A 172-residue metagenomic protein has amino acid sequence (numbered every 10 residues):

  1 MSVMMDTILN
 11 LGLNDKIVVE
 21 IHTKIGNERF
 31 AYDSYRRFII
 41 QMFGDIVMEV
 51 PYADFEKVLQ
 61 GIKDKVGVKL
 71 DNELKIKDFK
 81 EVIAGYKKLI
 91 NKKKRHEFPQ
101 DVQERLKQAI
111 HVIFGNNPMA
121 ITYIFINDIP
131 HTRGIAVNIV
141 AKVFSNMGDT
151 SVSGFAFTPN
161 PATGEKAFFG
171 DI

Functional and structural regions predicted by a protein language model:
M1-I172: Nucleotide/phosphate-binding sheet-loop regions of phosphoryl- and nucleotidyl-transfer enzymes
